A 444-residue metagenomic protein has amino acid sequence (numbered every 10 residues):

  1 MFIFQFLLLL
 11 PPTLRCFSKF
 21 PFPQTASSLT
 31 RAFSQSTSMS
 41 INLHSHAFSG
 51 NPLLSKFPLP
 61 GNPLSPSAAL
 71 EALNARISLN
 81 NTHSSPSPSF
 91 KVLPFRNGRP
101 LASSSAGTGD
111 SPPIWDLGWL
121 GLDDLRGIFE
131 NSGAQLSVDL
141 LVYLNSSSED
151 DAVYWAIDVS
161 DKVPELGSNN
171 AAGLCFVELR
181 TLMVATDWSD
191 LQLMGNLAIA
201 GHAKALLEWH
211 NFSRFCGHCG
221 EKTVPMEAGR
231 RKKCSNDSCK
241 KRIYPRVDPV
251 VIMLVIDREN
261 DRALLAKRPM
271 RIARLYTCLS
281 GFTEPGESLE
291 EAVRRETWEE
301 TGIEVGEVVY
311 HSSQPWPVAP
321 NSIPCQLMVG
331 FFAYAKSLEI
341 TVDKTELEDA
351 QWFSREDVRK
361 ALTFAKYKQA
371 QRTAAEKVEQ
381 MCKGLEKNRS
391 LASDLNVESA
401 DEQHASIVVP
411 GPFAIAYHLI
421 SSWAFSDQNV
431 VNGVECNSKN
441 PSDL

Functional and structural regions predicted by a protein language model:
F2-L8, P12-R15, K19-F22, S28-S213 (+5 more regions): Nudix hydrolase/Nudix homology domain
C216-C219, C234-N236: Short cysteine-rich clusters marking metal-coordination/redox-active sites
E227-A228, K232-C278, Y310-H311, A333: N-terminal strand-loop-strand
V250-V251, L289, E348: Short loop/turn microsegments at loop-to-beta-strand junctions
M270-I272, T283-P285, P315-P317: Short, catalytically relevant binding-site loops at active-site mouths
T277-S312, F331, K336-E339: The catalytic Nudix box helix
Q314-Q326, E339: Acidic pyrophosphate-coordinating catalytic loop
